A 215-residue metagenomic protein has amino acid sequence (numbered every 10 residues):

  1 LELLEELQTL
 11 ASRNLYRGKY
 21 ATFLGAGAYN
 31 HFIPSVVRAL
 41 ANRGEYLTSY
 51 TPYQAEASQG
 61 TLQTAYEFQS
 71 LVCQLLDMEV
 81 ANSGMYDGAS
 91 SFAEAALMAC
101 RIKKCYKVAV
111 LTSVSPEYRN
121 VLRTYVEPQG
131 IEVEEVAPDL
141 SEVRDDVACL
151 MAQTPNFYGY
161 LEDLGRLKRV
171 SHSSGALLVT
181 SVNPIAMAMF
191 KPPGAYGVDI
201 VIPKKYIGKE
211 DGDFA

Functional and structural regions predicted by a protein language model:
L1-E67, C73: N-terminal entrance/gating region of PLP-dependent enzymes' catalytic architecture
E2-E5, E45, E56, G60-Q63 (+5 more regions): Conserved active-site and cofactor/substrate-binding residues in soluble primary-metabolism enzymes
L15-K19, T48, V80, K104 (+1 more regions): Residue-level signal for secondary-structure boundary elements
R17-Y20, V80-S83, G130-V136: Flexible, glycine/charged-enriched surface loops at secondary-structure junctions
K19, Y53-A57, Q74-A93: Short loop-beta-helix segment that forms the pyridoxal 5′-phosphate
P52-G60, V80-G84, Y106-S113, Q153: Flexible, glycine/proline-enriched loop segments at strand-loop-helix junctions that form or flank small-ligand binding
F68-L71, A81, A95, V121: Short, hydrophobic/aromatic alpha-helical segments in well-folded domains
S90-A215: Conserved PLP-enzyme active-site core in the AAT-like
